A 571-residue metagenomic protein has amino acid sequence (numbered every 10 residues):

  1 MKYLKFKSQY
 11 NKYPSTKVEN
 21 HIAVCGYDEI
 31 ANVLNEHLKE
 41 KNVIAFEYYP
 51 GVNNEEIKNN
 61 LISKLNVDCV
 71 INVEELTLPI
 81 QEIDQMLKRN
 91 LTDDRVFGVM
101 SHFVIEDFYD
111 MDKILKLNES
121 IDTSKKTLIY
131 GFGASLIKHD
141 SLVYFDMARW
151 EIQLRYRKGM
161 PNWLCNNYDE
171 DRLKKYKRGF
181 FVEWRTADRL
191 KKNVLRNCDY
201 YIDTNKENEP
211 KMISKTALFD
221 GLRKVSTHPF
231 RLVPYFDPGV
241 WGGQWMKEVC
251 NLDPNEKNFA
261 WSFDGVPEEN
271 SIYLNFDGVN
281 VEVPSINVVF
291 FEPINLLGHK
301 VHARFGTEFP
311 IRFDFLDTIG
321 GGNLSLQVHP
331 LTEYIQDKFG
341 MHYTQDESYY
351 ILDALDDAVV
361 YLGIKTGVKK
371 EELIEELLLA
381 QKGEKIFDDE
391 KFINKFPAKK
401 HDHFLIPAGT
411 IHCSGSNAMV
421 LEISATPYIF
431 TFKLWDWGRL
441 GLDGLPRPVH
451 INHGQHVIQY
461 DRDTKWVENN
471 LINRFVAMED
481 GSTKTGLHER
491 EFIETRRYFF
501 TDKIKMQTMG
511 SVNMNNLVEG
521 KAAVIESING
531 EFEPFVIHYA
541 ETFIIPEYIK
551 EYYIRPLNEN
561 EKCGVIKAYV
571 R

Functional and structural regions predicted by a protein language model:
K2-K7, A134-S135, K158-F219: Small-molecule kinase domains that catalyze NTP-dependent phosphoryl transfer to phosphate-bearing small molecules
Y3-V24, E29, V67-K126: ATP-dependent small-molecule kinase phosphotransfer cores that center on conserved nucleotide phosphate-binding segments
E19-S63: Glycine-rich P-loop/Walker A and Walker A-like loops and their local beta1-loop-alpha1 context in P-loop NTPases
I22-C25, E29-V33, R196-E371, D436-F475 (+2 more regions): Transition-metal
K64, L115-C165: ATP-dependent NMP and nucleoside kinases share a basic, alpha-helical "lid"
E308, T318-N323, L331, A354-D357 (+4 more regions): Ligand-binding loop in jelly-roll beta-barrel domains
Y361-D388, I423-R462, N558-R571: Double-stranded beta-helix
F392-L405, E526-I549, Y553: Short acidic-glycine-tyrosine-enriched beta hairpin
